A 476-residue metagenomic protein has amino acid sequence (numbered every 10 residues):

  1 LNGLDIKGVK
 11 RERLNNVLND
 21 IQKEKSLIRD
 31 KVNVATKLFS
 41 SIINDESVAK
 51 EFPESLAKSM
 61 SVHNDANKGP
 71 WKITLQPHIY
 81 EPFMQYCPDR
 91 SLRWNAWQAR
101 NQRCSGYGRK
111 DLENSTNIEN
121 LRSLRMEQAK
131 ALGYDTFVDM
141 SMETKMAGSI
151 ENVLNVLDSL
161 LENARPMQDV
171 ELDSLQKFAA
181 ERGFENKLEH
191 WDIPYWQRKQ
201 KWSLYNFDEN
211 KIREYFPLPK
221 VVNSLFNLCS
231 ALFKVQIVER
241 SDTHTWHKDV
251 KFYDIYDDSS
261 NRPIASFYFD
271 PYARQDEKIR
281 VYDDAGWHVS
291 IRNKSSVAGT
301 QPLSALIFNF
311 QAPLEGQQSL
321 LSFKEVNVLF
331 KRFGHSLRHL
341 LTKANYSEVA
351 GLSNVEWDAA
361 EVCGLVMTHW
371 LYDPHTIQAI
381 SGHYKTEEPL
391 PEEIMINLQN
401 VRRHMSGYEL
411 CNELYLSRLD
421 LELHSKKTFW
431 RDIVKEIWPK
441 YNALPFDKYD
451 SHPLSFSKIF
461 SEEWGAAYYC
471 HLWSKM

Functional and structural regions predicted by a protein language model:
G3-V17, R103-E127, A131-M140: A conserved hydrophobic secondary-structure block that centers on an alpha-helix together with its immediately flanking
G8, D20-D30, V34-L75, E119 (+5 more regions): Active-site-proximal, well-structured secondary-structure segments within enzyme catalytic domains
Y86-G106: Short, charge-rich amphipathic alpha-helices with coiled-coil/heptad character
N101, Q311, G334, R338-N345 (+5 more regions): Hydrophobic alpha-helix feature that most strongly marks membrane-spanning transmembrane helices and their immediate
K110, N114, E214, L218 (+4 more regions): Alpha-helix N-cap/helix-initiation motif
M126-G133, C229, A312-K343, G364 (+1 more regions): Active-site recognition of the HExxH zinc-binding catalytic motif
T342-T368, Y372: The catalytic-center signature of Zn2+-dependent metalloproteases
P453-H471: Active-site-proximal helix/loop microenvironment of the serine DD-peptidase/beta-lactamase transpeptidase fold
